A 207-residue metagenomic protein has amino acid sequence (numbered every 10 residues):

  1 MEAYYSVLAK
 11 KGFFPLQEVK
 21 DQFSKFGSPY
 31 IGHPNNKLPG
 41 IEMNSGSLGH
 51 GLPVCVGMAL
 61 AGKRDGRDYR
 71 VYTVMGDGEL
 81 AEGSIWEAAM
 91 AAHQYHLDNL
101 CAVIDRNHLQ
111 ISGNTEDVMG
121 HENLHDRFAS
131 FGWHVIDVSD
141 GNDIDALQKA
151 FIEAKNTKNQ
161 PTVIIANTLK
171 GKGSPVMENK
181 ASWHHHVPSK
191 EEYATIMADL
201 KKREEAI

Functional and structural regions predicted by a protein language model:
M1-Q94: Cofactor-binding active-site loop characterized by glycine-rich and histidine/acidic residues
Y5-S6, S84-W86, S112-E116, S174-N179: Short acidic, glycine/serine/threonine-rich loops at helix termini
K10, E87-A92, V118-M119, I152-A154 (+1 more regions): Short, solvent-exposed amphipathic alpha-helical segments in soluble enzyme and RNA/protein-processing domains
A59, V74-M75, V103-D105, I165-N167: Short beta-strand segments
G66-Y69, E116-A150, K201-I207: Conserved thiamine diphosphate
Y69-T73, L100, Q160-A166: Generic beta-sheet signal
E82-N107, V163-I165: A short alpha/beta connector and helix-capping loop motif
I144, Q148-I207: Glycine/aspartate-rich loop-and-adjacent alpha/beta segment that forms the canonical ThDP
